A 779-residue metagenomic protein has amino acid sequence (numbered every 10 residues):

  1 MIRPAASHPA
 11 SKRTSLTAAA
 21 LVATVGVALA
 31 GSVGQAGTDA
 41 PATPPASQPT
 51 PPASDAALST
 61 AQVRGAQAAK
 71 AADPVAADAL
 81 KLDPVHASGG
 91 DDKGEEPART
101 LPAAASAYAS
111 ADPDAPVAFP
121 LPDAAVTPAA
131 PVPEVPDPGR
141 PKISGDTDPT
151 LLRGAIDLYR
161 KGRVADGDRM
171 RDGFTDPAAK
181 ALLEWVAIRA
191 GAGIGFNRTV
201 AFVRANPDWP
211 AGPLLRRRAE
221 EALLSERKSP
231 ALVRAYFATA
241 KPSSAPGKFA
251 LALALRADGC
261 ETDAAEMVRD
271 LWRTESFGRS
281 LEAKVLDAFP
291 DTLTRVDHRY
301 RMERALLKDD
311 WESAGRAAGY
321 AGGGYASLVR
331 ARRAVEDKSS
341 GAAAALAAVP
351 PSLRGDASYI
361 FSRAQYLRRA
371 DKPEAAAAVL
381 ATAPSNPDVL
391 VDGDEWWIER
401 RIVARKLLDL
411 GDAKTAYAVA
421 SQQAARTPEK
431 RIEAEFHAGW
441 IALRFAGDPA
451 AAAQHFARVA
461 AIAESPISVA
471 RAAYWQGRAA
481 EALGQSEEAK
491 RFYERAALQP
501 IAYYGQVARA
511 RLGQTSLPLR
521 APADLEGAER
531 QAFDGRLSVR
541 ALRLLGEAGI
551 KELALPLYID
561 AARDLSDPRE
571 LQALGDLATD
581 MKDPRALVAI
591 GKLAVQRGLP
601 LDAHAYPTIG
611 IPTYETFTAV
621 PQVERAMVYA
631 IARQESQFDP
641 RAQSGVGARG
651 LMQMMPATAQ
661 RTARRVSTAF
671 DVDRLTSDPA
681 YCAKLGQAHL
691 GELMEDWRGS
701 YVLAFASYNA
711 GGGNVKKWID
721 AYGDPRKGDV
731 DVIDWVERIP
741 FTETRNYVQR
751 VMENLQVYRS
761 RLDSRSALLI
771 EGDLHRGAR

Functional and structural regions predicted by a protein language model:
V33-T150: Compositionally biased, proline/threonine/alanine/serine-rich low-complexity intrinsically disordered stretches
D137-G145, D168-A178, I188-A192, A201-A211 (+14 more regions): Solenoid-like repeat scaffolds
L151, A179-K180, E184, R216 (+9 more regions): TPR repeat positional signature
G154, E184-A187, A219, L251 (+8 more regions): Structural register within alpha-helical repeat arrays
L158, L223, L255, A305 (+7 more regions): Residue at a conserved register position within TPR or TPR-like alpha-solenoid repeats
K161, E226-R227, D258, K308 (+6 more regions): Structural motif corresponding to the intra-repeat A-B loop/turn of tetratricopeptide repeats
W185-A187, V200-A201, A205, K372-A375 (+11 more regions): Catalytic glycan-binding domains that act on GlcNAc-containing polysaccharides
